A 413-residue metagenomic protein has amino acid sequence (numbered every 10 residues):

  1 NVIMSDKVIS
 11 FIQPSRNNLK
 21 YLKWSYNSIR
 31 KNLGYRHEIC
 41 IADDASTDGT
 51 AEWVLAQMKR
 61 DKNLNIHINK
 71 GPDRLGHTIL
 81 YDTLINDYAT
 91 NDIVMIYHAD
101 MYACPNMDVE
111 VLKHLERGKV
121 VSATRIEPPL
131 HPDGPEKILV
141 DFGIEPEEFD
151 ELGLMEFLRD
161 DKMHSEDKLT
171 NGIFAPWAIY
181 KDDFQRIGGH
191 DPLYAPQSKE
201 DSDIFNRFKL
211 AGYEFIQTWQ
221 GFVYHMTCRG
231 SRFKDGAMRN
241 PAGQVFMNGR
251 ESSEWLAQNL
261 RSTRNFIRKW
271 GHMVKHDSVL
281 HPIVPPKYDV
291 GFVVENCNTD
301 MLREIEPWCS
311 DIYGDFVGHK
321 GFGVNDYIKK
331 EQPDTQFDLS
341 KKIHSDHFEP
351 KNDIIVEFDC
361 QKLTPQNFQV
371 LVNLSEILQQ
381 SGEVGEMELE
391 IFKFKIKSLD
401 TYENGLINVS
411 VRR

Functional and structural regions predicted by a protein language model:
I9-S25, N32-L33, A42, H114 (+1 more regions): A conserved hydrophobic helix/loop-capping motif in glycosyltransferases and polysaccharide synthases
N27-R36, E304-D311: Short, acidic, metal-binding catalytic loop of nucleotide-sugar glycosyltransferases
D43-E52, D73, Y102, V317-F322: A conserved acidic beta->alpha catalytic loop
K70-A89: Glycine-rich, basic loop-to-helix element that forms the pyrophosphate-binding segment of sugar-nucleotide handling
N91-Y102, N352-D359: Short beta-strand-to-loop acidic/aromatic patch adjacent to the donor-nucleotide binding site
M101-P146: Conserved donor NDP-sugar-binding/catalytic core segment of glycosyltransferases
F157-D182: A recurrent flexible, glycine/aromatic-enriched loop bordering the glycosyltransferase active site that acts as
N171, P176, Q185-Y224: Donor nucleotide-sugar recognition loop
